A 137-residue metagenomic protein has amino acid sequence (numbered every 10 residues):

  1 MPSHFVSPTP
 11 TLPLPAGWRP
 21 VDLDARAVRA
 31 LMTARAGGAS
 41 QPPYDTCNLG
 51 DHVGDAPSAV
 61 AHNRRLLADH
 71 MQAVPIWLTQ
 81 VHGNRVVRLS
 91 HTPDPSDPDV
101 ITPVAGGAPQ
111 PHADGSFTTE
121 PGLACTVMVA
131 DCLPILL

Functional and structural regions predicted by a protein language model:
M1-L137: Active-site microenvironment for binding and transforming phosphate-containing groups
